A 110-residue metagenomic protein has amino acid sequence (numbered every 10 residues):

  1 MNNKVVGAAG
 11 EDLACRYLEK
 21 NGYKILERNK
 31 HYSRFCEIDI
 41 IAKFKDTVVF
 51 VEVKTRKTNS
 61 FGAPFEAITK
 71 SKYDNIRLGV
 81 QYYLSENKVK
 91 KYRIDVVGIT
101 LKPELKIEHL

Functional and structural regions predicted by a protein language model:
M1-R28: Acidic-basic catalytic patches of nuclease active cores, encompassing PD-(D/E)XK and other metal-cofactor nuclease
D12, T55-P103: Catalytic cores of nucleic-acid endonucleases
R28-Y32, V97-T100: Short, solvent-exposed loop/turn elements at beta->coil junctions and helix N-caps that rim active or binding pockets
S33-C36, P103: Short acidic/glycine-enriched loop/turn segments that link adjacent beta-strands
I38-N59, I76: Conserved catalytic cores of phosphodiester-cleaving nucleases, focusing on short active-site segments
L110: Hydrophobic residues at beta-strand termini and immediately following loops that shape nucleotide-binding pockets
